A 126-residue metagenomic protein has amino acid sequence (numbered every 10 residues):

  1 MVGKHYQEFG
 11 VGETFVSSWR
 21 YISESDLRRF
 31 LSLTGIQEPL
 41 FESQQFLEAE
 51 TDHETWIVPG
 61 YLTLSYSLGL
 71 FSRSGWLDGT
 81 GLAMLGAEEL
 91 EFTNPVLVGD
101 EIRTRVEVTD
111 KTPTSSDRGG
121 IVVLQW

Functional and structural regions predicted by a protein language model:
M1-G86: Hot-dog-fold acyl-thioester-processing enzymes
M1-V11, F92-W126: HotDog/MaoC-like acyl-thioester-processing domains
E88-L90: Generic beta-strand hydrophobic packing signal
